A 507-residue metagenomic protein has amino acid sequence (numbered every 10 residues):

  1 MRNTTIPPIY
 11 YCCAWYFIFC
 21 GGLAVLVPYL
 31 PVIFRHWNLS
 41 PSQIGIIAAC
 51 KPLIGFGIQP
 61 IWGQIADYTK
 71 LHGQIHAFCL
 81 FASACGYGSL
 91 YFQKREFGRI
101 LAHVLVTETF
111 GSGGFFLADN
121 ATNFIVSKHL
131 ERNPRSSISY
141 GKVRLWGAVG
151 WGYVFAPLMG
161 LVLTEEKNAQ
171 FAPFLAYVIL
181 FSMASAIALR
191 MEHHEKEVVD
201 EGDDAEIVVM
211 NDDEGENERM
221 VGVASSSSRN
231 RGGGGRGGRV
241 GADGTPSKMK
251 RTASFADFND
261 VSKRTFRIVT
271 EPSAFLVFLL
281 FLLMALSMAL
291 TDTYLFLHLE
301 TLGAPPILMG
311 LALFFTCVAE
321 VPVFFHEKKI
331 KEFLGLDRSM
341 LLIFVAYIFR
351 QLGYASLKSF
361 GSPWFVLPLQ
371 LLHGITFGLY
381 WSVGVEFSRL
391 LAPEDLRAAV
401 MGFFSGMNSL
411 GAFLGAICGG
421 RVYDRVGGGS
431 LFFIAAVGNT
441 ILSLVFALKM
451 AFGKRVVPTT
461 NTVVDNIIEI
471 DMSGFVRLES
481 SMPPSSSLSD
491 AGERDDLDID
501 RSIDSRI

Functional and structural regions predicted by a protein language model:
M1-I6, E195-G233, G237-F278, I467-F475: Juxtamembrane intracellular "pre-TM" segments in multi-pass secondary transporters
R2-P52, A274-L280, A285-A312: Helix-loop boundary and gating motifs at the non-cytosolic
L30, G113-E131, L379-P393: Intracellular juxtamembrane helix-capping segments at the cytosolic ends of symmetry-related transmembrane helices
P41-S42, L130-W146, P306, E394-F404: Loop-to-transmembrane helix entry/capping segments in MFS-fold secondary transporters and related SLC/MFSD carriers
G57-L71, V162-T164, P322-L336, Y423-D424: Helix-to-loop junctions at the C-terminal end of transmembrane segments in multipass secondary transporters
F81-R95, A346-S359: C-terminal ends and interior cores of transmembrane alpha-helices in multi-pass membrane transporters/permeases
V104-W146: Cytoplasmic helix-loop-helix junction between adjacent transmembrane helices in 12-TM secondary transporters
G160-I179, R421-T440: A membrane-interface helix-boundary motif in multi-pass transporters
